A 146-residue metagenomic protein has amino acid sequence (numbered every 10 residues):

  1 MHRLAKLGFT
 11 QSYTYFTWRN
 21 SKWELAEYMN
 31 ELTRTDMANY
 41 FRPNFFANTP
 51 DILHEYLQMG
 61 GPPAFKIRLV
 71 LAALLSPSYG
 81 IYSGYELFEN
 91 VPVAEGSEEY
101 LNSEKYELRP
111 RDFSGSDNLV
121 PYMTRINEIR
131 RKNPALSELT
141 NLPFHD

Functional and structural regions predicted by a protein language model:
M1-Y106, R131, N141: Conserved alpha/beta catalytic core and glycan-binding cleft of carbohydrate-active enzymes
L108-D146: Glycan-recognition and catalytic regions of carbohydrate-active enzymes
